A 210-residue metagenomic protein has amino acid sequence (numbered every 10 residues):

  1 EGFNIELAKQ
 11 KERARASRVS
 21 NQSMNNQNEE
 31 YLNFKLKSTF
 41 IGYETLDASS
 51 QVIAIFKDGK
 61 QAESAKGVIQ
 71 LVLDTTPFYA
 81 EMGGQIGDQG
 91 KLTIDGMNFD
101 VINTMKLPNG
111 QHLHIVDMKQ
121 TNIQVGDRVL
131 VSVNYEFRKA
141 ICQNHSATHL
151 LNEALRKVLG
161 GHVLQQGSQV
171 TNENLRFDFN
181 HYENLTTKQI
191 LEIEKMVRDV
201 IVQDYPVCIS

Functional and structural regions predicted by a protein language model:
E1-S210: A glycine- and charged-residue-rich anion-binding loop/surface
